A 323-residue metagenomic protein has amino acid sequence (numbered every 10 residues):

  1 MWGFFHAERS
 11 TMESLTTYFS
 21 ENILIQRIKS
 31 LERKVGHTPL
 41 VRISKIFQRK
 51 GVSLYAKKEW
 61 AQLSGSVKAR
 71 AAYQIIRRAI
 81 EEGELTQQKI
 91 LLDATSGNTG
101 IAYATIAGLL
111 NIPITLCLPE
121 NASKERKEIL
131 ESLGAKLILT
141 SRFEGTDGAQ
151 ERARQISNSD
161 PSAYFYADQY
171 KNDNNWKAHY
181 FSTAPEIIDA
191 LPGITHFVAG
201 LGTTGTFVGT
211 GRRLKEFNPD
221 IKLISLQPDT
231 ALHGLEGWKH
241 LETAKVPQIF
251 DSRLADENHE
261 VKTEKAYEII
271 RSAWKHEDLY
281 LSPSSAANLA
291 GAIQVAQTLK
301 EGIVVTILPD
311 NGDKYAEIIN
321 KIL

Functional and structural regions predicted by a protein language model:
M12-L323: PLP-dependent amino-acid enzyme catalytic core
